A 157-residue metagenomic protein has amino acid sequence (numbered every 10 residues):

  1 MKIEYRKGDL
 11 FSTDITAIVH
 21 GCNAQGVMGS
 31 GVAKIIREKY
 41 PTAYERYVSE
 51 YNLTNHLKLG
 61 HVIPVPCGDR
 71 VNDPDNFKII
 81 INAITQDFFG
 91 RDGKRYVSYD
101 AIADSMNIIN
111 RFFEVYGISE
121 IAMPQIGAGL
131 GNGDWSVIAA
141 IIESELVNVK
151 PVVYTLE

Functional and structural regions predicted by a protein language model:
M1-E157: Macrodomain-like recognition of ADP-ribose-binding/processing modules
